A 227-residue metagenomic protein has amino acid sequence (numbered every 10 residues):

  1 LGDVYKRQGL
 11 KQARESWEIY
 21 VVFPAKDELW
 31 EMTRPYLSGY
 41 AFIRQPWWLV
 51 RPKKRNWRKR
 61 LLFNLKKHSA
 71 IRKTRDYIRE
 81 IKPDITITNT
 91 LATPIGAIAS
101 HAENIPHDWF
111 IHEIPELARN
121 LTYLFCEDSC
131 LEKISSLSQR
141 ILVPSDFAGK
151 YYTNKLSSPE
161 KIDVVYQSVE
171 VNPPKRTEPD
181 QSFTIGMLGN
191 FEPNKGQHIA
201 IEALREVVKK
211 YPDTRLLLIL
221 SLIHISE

Functional and structural regions predicted by a protein language model:
L1-Y5, E227: Short, small-residue-biased leader/transition segments that mark boundaries at the very start of proteins
A13-L61, A148, L222: N-terminal strand-loop element at the rim of the active site of nucleotide-sugar-dependent glycosyltransferases
R14-Y20, Q197, I201-S226: A conserved nucleotide-sugar
D27-L29, K67, P83-N104: An aromatic- and histidine-rich active-site surface loop
P52-I85, C126-S129, K133: An amphipathic, basic-hydrophobic alpha-helix
S69-A70, P106-D108, I114-L137, V171: Nucleotide-sugar donor phosphate/pyrophosphate-binding loop at the beta->alpha transition of glycosyltransferases
F147, S168: Carbohydrate-associated surface elements
E178-K195, I201-L204, L217-I219: Conserved donor-binding/catalytic core segment of Leloir-type glycosyltransferases
